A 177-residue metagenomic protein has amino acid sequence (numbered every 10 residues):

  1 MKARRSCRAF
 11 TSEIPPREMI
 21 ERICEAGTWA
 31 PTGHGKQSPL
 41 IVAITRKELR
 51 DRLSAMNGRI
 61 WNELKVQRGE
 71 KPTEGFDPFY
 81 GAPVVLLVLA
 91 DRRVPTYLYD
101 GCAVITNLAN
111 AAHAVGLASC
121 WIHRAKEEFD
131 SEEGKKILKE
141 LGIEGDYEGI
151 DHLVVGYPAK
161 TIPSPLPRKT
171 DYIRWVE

Functional and structural regions predicted by a protein language model:
M1-G81, E177: N-terminal amphipathic, basic helical "cap/leader" segment at the start of enzyme domains
S6, I143-E177: C-terminal helix-cap and adjacent tail motif
F10, V94-L98, I162: A generic structural signal for short coil/turn motifs at secondary-structure boundaries
G27, L86, R92-I137: Small-aliphatic-rich amphipathic alpha-helix that forms the alpha element of a beta-alpha
P31, N110-V115, I143-D146: Arginine/glycine-rich "motif VI" loop of SF2 helicases in the C-terminal RecA-like domain
G33-K36, D77-Y80, L141-Y147, P165-P167: Solvent-exposed alpha-helices and their adjacent loops that cap or buttress functional pockets in soluble metabolic
T73, L87-V88: Cyclophilin-type peptidyl-prolyl cis-trans isomerase
F79-P83, A90-D91: Ordered, amphipathic secondary-structure segments that act as subunit-interaction surfaces in large macromolecular
